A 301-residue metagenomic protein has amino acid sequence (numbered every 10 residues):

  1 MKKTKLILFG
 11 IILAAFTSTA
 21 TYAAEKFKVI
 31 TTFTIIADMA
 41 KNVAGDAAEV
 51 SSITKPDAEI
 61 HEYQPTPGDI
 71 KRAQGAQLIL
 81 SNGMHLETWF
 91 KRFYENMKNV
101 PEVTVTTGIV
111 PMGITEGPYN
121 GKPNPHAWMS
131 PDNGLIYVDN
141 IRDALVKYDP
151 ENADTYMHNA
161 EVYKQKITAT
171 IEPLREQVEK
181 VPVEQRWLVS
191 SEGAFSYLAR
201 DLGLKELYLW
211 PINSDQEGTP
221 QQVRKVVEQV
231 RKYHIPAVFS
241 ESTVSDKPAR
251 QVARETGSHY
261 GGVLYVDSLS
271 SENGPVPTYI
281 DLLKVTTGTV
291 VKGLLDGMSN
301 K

Functional and structural regions predicted by a protein language model:
M1-L8: Bacterial N-terminal signal peptides that target proteins for export
L8-S18: Bacterial N-terminal signal peptides
A23-K301: Extracytoplasmic metal-acquisition and chelation regions
